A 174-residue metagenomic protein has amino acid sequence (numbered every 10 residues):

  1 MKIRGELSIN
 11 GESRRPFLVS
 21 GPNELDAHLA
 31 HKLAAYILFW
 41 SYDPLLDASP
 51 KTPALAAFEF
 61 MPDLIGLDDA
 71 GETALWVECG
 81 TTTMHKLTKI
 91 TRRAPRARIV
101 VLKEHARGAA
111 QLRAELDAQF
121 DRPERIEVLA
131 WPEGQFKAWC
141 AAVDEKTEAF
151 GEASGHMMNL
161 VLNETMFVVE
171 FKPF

Functional and structural regions predicted by a protein language model:
E6-A54: Acidic-basic catalytic patches of nuclease active cores, encompassing PD-(D/E)XK and other metal-cofactor nuclease
A35, A56-M61, L67, M166: Terminal alpha-helical anchor/extension segments at protein ends
L64-G66, T73-L87: Conserved catalytic cores of phosphodiester-cleaving nucleases, focusing on short active-site segments
L75, P95-K103, P123-V128: Hydrophobic beta-strand segments of well-ordered beta-sheets in folded domains
K86-R93, E115: A short acidic, amphipathic alpha-helical/loop segment
K103-G108, E133-G134: Short beta-alpha junction loops
A109-D121, A142-V143: Short, aromatic/basic amphipathic alpha-helical patches
E124-F174: Non-catalytic C-terminal interaction segments of nucleic acid-processing enzymes
